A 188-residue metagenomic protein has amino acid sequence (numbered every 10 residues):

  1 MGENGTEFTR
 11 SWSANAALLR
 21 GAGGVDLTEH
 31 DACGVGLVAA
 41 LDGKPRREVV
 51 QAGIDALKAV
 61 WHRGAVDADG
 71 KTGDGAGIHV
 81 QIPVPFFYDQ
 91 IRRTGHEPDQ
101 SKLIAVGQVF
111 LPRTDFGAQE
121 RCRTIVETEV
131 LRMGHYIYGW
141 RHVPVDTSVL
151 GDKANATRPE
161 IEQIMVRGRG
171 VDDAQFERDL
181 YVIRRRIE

Functional and structural regions predicted by a protein language model:
G2-E188: N-terminal segments that mediate ammonia production and transfer in glutamine-dependent amidotransferase systems
